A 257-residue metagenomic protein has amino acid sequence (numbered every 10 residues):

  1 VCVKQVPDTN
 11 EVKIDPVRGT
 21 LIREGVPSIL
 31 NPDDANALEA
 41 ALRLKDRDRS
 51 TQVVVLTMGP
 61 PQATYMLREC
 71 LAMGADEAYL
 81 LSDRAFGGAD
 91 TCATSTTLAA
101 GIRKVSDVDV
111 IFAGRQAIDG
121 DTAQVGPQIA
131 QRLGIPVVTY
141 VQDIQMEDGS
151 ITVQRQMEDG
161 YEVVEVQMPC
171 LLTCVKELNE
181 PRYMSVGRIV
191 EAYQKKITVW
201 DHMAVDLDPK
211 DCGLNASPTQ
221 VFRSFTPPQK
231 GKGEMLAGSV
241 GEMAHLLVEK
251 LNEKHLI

Functional and structural regions predicted by a protein language model:
C2-I257: N-terminal glycine-rich FAD/FM-binding segment characteristic of electron-transfer flavoproteins
